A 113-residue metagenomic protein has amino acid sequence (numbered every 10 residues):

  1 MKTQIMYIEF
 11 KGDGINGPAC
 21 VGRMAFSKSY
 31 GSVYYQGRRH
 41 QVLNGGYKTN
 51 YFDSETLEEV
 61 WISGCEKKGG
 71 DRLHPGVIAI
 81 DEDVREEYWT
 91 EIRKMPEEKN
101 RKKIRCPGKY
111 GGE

Functional and structural regions predicted by a protein language model:
M1-R23, S32, Q36-E113: Mixed-charge, low-complexity intrinsically disordered regions
